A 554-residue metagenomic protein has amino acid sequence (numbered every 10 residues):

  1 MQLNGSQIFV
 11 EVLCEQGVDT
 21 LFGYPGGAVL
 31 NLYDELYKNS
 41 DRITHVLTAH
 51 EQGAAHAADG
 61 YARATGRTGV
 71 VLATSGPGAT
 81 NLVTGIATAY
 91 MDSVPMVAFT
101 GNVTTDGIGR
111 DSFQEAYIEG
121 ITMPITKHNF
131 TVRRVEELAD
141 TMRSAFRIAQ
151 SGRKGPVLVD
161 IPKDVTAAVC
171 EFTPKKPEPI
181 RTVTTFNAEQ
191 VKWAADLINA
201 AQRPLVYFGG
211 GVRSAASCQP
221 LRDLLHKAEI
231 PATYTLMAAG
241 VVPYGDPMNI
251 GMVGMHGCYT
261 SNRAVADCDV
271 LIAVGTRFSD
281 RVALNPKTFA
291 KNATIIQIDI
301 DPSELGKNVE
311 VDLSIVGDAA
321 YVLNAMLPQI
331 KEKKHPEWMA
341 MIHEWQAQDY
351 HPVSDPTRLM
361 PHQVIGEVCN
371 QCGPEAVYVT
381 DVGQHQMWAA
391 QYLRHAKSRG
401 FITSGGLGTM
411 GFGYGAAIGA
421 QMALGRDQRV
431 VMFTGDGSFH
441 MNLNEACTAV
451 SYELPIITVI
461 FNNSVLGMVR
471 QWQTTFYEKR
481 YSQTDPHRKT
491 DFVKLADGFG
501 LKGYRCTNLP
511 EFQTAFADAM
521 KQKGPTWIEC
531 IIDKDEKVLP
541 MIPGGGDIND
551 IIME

Functional and structural regions predicted by a protein language model:
M1-K333, E367, Q371-P374, R429 (+5 more regions): N-terminal alpha/beta PP-like core and its mobile active-site loop of ThDP/TPP-dependent enzymes
F9-V10, C14-D19, G27, L32-Y37 (+1 more regions): Active-site diphosphate/adenylate-binding microenvironment
L47-A49, Y378, F433, N442: Hydrophobic transmembrane-helix microenvironments that flank and shape a buried ionizable site
Y61, T80, K334-S354, A420 (+2 more regions): Charged, low-complexity, helix-prone segments enriched in Lys/Glu/Asp/Gln
G69-V71, V159, Y378, F401 (+1 more regions): Well-ordered beta-strand positions enriched in small/hydrophobic/aromatic, beta-favoring residues
F99, I108-Q114, G306-N308, S314-V316 (+2 more regions): Thiamine diphosphate
E136, P174, D196, N292-Q384 (+3 more regions): Phosphate/pyrophosphate-binding active-site segments
